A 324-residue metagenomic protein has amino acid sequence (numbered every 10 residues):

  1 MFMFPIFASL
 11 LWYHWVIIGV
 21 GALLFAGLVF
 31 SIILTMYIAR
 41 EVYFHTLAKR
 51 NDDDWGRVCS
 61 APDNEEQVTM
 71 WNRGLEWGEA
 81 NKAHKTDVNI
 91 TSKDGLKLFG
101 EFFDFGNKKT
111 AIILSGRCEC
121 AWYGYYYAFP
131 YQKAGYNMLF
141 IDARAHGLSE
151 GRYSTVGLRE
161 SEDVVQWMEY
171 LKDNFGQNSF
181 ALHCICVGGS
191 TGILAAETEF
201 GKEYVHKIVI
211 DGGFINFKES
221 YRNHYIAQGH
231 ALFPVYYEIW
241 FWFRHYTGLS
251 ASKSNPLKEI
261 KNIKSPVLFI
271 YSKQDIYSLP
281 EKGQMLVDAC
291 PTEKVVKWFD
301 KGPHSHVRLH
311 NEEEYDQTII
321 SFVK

Functional and structural regions predicted by a protein language model:
G21-T91: An N-terminal hydrophobic leader/cap segment in hydrolases
A128-E150: Conserved alpha/beta-hydrolase
S154-F175: Alpha/beta-hydrolase active-site loop
F175-C186: Alpha/beta-hydrolase fold nucleophile elbow
L194-S250, W298: Hydrolase active-site cap/lid region
N262-K264, F269-Y271, D275: Short beta-strand/loop motif that positions the catalytic acidic residue of the alpha/beta-hydrolase fold
I276-K282: Conserved alpha/beta-hydrolase "acid-adjacent" motif
G302-D316: Catalytic histidine-centered segment of alpha/beta-hydrolase-like enzymes
